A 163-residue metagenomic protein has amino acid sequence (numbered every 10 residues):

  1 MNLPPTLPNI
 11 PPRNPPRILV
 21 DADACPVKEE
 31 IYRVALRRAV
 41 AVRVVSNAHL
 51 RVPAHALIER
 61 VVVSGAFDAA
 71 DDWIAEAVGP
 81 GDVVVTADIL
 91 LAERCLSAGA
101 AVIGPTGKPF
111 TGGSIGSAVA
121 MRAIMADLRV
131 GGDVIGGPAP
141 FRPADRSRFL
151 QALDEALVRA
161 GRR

Functional and structural regions predicted by a protein language model:
N2-R163: Nuclease catalytic cores that cleave nucleic-acid phosphodiester bonds, predominantly acidic two-metal-ion
